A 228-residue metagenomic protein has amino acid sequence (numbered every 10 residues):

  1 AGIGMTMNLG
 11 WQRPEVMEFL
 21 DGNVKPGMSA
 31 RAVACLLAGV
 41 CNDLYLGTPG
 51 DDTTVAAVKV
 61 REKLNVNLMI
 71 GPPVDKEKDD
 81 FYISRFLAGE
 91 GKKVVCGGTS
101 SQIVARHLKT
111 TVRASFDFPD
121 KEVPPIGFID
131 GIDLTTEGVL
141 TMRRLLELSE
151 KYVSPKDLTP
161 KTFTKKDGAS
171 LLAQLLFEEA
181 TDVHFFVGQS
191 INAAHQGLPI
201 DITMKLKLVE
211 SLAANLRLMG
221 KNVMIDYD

Functional and structural regions predicted by a protein language model:
A1-C41, A114, A193-Q196: Active-site-proximal, acidic helix/loop segment immediately C-terminal to a metal-coordinating Asp/Glu
A1-N8, A57-V58, C96-S100, V187-G188: Conserved beta-strand-loop-short alpha-helix elements that form and flank the Mn2+/Mg2+-coordinating active site
I3, D51-K59, S154-F163: Short flexible/disordered coil segments
F19, N23-P26, V40-G47, H107 (+3 more regions): Change "in soluble alpha/beta enzymes" to "in soluble alpha/beta proteins
S29-V60: Catalytic core of PPM/PP2C metal-dependent serine/threonine phosphatase domains
P49, V94-C96: Short conserved micro-motifs on helix faces and helix-strand junctions that flank and scaffold key functional residues
K63-K92, S101, A105-D228: Non-transmembrane, aqueous-exposed alpha-helical and coiled segments at domain scale
